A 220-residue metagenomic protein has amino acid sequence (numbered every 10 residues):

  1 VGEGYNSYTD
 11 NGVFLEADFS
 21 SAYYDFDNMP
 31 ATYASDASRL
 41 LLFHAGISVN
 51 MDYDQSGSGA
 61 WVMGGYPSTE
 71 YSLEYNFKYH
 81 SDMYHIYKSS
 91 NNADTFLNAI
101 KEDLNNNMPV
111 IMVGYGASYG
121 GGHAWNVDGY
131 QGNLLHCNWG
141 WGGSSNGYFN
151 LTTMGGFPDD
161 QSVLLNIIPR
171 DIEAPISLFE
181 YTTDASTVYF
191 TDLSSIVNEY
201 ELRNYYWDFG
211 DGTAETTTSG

Functional and structural regions predicted by a protein language model:
V1-K88: Cysteine-nucleophile protease catalytic domains, especially the papain-like/related folds used in DUB/UBL proteases
D25, K78, N150, S194-S195: Helix N-terminus capping/helix-initiation residues
V62-S68, Y115-W125, Y189-D192, E201 (+1 more regions): Repeated polar recognition positions within modular binding domains
Y66, E70, N76, F96-N98 (+1 more regions): Short linear, low-complexity motifs centered on an aromatic residue
Y75-N138, D171: Active-site-adjacent substructure of cysteine-protease-like catalytic cores
N105, S118-G120, Y130-A174: Cys-His-centered catalytic/binding microenvironment captured across papain-like cysteine peptidases and homologous
D171-G220: Extracellular/lumenal mature domains of secreted and surface-exposed proteins
